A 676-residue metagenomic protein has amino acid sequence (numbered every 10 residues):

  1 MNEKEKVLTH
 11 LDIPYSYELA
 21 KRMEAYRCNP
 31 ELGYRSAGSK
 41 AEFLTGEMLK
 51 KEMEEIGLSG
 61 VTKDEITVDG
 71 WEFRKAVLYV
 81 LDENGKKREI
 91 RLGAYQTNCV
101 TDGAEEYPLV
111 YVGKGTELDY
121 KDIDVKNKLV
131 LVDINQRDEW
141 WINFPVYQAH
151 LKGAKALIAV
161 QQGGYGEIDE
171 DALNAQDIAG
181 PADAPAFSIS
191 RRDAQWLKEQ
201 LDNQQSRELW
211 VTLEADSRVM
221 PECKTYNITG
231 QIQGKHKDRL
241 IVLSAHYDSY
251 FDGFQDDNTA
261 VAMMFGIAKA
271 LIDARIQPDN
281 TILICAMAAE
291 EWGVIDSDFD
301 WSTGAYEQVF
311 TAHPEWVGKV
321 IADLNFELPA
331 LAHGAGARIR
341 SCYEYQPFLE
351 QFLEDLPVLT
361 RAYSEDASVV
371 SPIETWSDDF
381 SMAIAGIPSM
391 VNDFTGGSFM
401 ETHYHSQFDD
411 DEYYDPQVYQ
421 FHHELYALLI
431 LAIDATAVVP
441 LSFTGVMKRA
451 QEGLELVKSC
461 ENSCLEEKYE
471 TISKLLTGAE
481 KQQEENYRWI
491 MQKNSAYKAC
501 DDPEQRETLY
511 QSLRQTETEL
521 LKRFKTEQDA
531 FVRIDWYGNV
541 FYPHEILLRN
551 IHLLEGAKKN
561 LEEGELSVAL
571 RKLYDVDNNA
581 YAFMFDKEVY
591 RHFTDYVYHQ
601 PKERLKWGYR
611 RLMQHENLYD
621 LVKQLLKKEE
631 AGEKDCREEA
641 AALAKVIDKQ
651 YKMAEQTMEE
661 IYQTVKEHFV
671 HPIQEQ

Functional and structural regions predicted by a protein language model:
N2, R88-D122, A175-Q255, F265-I276: Soluble metallo-hydrolase cores and metallopeptidase-like ectodomains found primarily in the secretory/periplasmic
E3-L11, P30-K40, Y111, D133-E139 (+8 more regions): Second-shell loop/turn segments in exported
K6, I13-P14, E18-K21, A25-L129: Noncatalytic luminal/extracellular "stalk/propeptide" segments of secretory-pathway proteins
D12, A37, I90-P185, S368: Extracellular/luminal Protease-associated
R137-F144, K224-N227, S249-E344: Acidic/histidine-rich catalytic neighborhood of metal-dependent amide-processing enzymes
Q161, P221-C223, V320-I321, L328-K448: Active-site-adjacent substrate-binding region of metalloamidase/peptidase-like peptide-processing proteins
N280-I282, F399-E452, E563-L566, R571-D575 (+7 more regions): His/Asp/Glu-rich mid-to-C-terminal helical/loop segments that flank catalytic regions of hydrolases
E412-Q505: Charged, amphipathic alpha-helical linkers/stalks
